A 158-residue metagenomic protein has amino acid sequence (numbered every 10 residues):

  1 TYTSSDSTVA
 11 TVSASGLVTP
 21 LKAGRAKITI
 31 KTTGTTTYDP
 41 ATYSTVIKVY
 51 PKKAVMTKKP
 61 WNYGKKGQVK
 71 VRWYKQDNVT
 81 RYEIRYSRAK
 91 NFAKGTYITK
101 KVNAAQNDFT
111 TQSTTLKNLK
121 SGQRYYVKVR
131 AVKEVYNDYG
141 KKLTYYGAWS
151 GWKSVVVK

Functional and structural regions predicted by a protein language model:
T1-P51: Extracytoplasmic soluble-region selector
T3-S5, R85-N91, K128-E134: Predominantly extracellular/luminal cell-surface or secreted proteins
V18, W73, L116-K117: Hydrophobic core positions of the immunoglobulin-like beta-sandwich fold
A23-K27, V79, G122-R124: Extracellular Ig-like/FN3 beta-sandwich strand-entry sites
T33-Y38, K133-Y145: Short, solvent-exposed loop/turn segments at the edges of extracellular beta-sandwich modules
Y50-N78, D138-K158: Pro/Thr/Ser/Gly-rich low-complexity, intrinsically disordered linker/stalk tracts
E83-K120: Recognizes extended acidic, P/S/T-rich segments that occur within or adjacent to Ig-like beta-sandwich modules
L116-Y139: Beta-strand-rich modules
